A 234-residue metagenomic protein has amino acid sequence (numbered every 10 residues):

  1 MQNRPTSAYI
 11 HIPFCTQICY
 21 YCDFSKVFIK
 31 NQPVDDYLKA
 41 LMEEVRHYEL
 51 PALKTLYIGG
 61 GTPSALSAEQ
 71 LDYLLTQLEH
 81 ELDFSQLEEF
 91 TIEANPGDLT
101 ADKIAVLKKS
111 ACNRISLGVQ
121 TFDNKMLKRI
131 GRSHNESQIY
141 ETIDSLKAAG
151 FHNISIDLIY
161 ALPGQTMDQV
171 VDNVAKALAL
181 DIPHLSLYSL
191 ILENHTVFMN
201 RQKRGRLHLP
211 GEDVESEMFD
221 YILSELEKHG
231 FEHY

Functional and structural regions predicted by a protein language model:
Q2-N3, F14: A generic fold-level signal
N3-P5, K26-H47, A52-H233: C-terminal scaffold of the Radical SAM
A8-H11: Short metal-coordination and nucleic-acid-contact micro-motifs, chiefly zinc-binding Cys/His arrays
P13-K26: Local cysteine-cluster metal-coordination motifs and their immediate loop/turn environment, predominantly Fe-S cluster
